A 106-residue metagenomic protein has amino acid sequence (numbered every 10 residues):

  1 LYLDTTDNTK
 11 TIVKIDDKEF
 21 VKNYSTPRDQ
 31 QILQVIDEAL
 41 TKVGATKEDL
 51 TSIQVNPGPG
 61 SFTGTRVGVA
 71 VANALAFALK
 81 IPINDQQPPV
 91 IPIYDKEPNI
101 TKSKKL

Functional and structural regions predicted by a protein language model:
L1-E48, F77-L106: Oxyanion-binding and handling regions
N8, G58-P59: Short glycine-rich anion-binding loops that position phosphate/pyrophosphate groups of nucleotides and phosphorylated
T26, S61-F62: A generic secondary-structure micro-motif detector that highlights 1-2 residue hydrophobic/ambivalent hotspots embedded
S52, N56-P57, T63-I81: DPxDG-like acidic metal-binding loop motif
F62-V67, K102-L106: Short, charged low-complexity intrinsically disordered segments located at boundaries of structured domains
